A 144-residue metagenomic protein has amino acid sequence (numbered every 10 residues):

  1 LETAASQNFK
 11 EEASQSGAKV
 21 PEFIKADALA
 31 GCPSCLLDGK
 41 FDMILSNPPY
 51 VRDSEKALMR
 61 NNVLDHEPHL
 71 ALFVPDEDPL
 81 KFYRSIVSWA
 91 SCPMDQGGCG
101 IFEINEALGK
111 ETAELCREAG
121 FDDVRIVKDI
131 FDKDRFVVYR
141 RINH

Functional and structural regions predicted by a protein language model:
L1-N143: S-adenosylmethionine
